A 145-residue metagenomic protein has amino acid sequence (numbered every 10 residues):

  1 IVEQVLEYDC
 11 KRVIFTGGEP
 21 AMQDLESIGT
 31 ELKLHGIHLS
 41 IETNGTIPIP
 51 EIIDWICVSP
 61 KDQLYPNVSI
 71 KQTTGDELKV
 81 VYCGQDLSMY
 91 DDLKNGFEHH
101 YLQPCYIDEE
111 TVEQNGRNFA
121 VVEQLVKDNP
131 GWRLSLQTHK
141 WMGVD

Functional and structural regions predicted by a protein language model:
I1-I53: Conserved Radical SAM active-site core
L6-Y8, Q85-D145: Auxiliary Fe-S-binding modules of radical SAM enzymes
R12-I14, H38-S40, W55-C57, G75-K79 (+2 more regions): Structural preference for beta-strand elements that scaffold enzyme active sites
G18-A21, N44-T46, K61, C105 (+1 more regions): Anionic group-transfer/hydrolysis microenvironments
T30-K33, G75, V121: Glycine-rich, phosphate-binding/catalytic loops in enzymes
E42-I49, P60-L64, Y82-D86: Short, polar loop motifs at secondary-structure junctions
I47-D54, N67-T74, M89-N95: Short loop/helix-cap segments at secondary-structure boundaries that form the rim of catalytic
